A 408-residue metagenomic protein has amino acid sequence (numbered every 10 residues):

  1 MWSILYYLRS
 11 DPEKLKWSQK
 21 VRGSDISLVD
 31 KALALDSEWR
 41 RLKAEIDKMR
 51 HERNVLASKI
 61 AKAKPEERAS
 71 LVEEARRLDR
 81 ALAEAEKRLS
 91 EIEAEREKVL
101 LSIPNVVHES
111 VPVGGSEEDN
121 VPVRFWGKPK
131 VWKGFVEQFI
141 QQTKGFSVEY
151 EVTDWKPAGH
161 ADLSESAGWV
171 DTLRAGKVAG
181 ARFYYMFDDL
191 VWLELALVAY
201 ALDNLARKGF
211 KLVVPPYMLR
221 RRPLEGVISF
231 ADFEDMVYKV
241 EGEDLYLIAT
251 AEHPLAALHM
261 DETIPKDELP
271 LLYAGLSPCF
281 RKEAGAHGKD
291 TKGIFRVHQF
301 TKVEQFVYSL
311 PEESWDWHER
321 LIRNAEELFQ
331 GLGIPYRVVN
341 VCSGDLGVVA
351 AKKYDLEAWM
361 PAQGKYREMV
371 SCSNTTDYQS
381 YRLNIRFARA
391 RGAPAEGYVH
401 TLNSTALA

Functional and structural regions predicted by a protein language model:
M1-E137, Q142-K144: N-terminal alpha-helical targeting/anchoring segments
D25, P129-L407: TRNA-recognition modules of translation machinery and tRNA-sensing kinases, especially anticodon-binding
